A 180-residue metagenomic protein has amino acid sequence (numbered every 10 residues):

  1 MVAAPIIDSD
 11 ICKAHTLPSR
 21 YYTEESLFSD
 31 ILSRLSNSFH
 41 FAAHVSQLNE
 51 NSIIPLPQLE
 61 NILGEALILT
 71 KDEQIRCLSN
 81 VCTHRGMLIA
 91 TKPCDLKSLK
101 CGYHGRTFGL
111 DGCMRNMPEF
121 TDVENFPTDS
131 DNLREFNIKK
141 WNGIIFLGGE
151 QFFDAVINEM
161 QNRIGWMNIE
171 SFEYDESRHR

Functional and structural regions predicted by a protein language model:
M1-Q74, G109-R180: Rieske [2Fe-2S] iron-sulfur-binding subdomain
P57-R106: Glycine-rich active-site/cofactor-binding loop and its immediate structural neighborhood
